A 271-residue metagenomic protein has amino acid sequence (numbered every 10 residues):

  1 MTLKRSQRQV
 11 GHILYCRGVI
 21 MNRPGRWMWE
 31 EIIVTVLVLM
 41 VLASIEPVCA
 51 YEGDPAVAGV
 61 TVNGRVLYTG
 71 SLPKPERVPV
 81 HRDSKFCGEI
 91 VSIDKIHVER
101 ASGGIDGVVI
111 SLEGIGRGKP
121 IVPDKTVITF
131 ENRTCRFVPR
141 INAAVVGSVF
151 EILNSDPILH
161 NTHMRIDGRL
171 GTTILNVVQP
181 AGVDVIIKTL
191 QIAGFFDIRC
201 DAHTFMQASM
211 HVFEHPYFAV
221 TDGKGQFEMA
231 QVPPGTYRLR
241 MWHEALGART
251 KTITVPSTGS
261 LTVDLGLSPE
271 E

Functional and structural regions predicted by a protein language model:
T2-K4: Short, low-complexity, intrinsically disordered N-terminal modules that encode targeting/processing signals
S6-I13: Intrinsic disorder/low-complexity segments
R8, V19, L42-S44: Intrinsic disorder/low-complexity segments in short proteins, especially the signal peptide and propeptide regions
M21, E46-A50: Short, low-complexity disordered leader/linker segments with a strong preference for bacterial N-terminal type II
N22-V34: Bacterial N-terminal signal peptides that target proteins for export
E31-S44: Bacterial N-terminal signal peptides
C49-E271: Extracytoplasmic copper-binding redox domains, predominantly the cupredoxin/blue-copper superfamily
